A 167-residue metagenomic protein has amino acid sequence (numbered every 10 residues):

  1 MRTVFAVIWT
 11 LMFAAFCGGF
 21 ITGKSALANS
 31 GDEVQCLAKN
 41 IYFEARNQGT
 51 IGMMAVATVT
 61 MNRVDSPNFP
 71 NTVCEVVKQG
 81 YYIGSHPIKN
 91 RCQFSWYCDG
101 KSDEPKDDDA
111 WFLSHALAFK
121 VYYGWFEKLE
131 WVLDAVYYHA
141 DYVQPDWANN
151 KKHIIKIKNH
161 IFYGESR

Functional and structural regions predicted by a protein language model:
M1-T10: N-terminal Sec-pathway targeting helices
V7, A15-F16, L27-N29: Intrinsic disorder/low-complexity segments
L11-T22: Hydrophobic h-region of N-terminal signal peptides that target proteins for export in Gram-negative bacteria
I21-R167: Bacterial extracytoplasmic/cell-wall-associated proteins, especially those involved in peptidoglycan
